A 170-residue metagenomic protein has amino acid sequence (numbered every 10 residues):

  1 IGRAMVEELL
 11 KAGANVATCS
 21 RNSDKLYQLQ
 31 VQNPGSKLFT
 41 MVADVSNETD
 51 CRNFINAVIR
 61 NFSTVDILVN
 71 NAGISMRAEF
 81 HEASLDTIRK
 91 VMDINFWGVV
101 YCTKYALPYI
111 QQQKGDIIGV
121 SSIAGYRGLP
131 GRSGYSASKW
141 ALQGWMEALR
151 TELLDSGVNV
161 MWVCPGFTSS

Functional and structural regions predicted by a protein language model:
I1-N15: Canonical Rossmann dinucleotide-binding motif of NAD(H)/NADP(H)-dependent dehydrogenases/reductases, specifically
A12-Y27: Conserved glycine-rich Rossmann-like NAD(P)H-binding loop of the short-chain dehydrogenase/reductase
A43-N53, L85: The beta1-alpha1 cofactor-binding region of Rossmann-like NAD(H)/NADP(H)-dependent oxidoreductases
E79-F80, S84-K90: Substrate-binding pocket helix/loop in short-chain dehydrogenase/reductase
F80-H81, L129-S133: Active-site loop immediately N-terminal to the catalytic Tyr-X3-Lys motif of short-chain dehydrogenase/reductase
T103, S138: Active-site helix of classical SDR
S122: Residue(s) in the substrate-gating loop at a strand-loop-helix junction that position the organic substrate next
